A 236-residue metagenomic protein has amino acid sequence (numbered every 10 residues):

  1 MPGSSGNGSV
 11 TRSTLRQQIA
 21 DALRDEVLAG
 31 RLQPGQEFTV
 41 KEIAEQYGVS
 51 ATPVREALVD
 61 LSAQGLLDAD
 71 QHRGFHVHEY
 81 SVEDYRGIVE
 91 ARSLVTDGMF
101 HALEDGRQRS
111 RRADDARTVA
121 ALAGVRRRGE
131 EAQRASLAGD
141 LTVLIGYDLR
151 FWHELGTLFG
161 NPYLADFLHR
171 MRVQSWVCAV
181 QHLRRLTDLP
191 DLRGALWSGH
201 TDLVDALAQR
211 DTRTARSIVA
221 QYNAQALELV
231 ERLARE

Functional and structural regions predicted by a protein language model:
M1-S110, Y163, E231-E236: Short linear motifs at protein or domain termini
T11, R126-R128, W176-E236: C-terminal all-alpha effector/ligand-binding and dimerization domain of prokaryotic HTH-type transcriptional repressors
Q17, D21, S93, V119-R126 (+1 more regions): Amphipathic alpha-helical repeat elements characteristic of tetratricopeptide repeat
G30, A132, S136-V143, L203 (+1 more regions): Short helix-adjacent coil turns
A91-Q108, L149-L189: Hydrophobic, amphipathic alpha-helical faces that serve as interaction scaffolds
A102-S110, A132-G139, H182, L207 (+1 more regions): Secondary-structure edge/capping motif, primarily at the C-terminal ends of alpha-helices and the immediately following
A116-A123, T142-G146, S217-A220: Short, charged, amphipathic alpha-helical segments
T118-G139, H200: Amphipathic alpha-helical segments enriched in hydrophobic/aromatic residues interleaved with Lys/Arg
